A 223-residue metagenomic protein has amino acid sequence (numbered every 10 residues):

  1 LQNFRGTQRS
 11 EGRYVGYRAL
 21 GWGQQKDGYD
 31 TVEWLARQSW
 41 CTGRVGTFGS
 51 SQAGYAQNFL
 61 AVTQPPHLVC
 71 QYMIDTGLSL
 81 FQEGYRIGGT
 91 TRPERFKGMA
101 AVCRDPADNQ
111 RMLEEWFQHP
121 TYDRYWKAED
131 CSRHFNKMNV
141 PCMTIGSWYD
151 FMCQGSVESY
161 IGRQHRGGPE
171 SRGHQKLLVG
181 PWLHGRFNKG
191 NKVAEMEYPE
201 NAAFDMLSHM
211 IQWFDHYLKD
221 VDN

Functional and structural regions predicted by a protein language model:
L1-N3, R44-G49, V69-M73, M143-I145 (+1 more regions): Structural recognition of the beta-strand scaffold that forms the well-ordered cores of secreted hydrolase catalytic
L1-R37, L78-S79, R86, N188-E197: Cap/lid segment of the alpha/beta-hydrolase catalytic domain
T7-E11, A53-Q57, G77-E83, D150-Q154 (+1 more regions): Flexible loop/turn segments at secondary-structure boundaries
R13-W22, V45, I145-D150, P199-A202: The substrate-binding groove and active-site-proximal loops of carbohydrate-active enzymes, especially glycoside
K26, E33-R104, D108-R111, F117-Q118: Primarily recognizes the serine-hydrolase "nucleophile elbow" in alpha/beta-hydrolase and SGNH/GDSL folds
R37-S39, R44, C131-K137, G168 (+1 more regions): Surface-exposed acidic, glycine-flexible loop patches that form ligand/cofactor-binding and adhesion interfaces
P66, R111, P120-T121, V140 (+1 more regions): Alpha/beta-hydrolase-fold serine-hydrolase catalytic core, especially in secreted/extracellular enzymes
V102-C142: The feature captures the conserved acid-bearing segment of alpha/beta-hydrolase catalytic domains
